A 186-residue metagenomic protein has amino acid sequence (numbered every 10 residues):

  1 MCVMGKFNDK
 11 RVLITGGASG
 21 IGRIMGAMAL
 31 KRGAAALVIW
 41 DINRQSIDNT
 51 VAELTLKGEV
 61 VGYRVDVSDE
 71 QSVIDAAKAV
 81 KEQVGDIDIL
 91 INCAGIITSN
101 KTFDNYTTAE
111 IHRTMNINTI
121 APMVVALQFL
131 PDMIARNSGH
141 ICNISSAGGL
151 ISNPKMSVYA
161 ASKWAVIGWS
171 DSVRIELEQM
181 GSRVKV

Functional and structural regions predicted by a protein language model:
G5-V38: Canonical Rossmann dinucleotide-binding motif of NAD(H)/NADP(H)-dependent dehydrogenases/reductases, specifically
A34-N49: Conserved glycine-rich Rossmann-like NAD(P)H-binding loop of the short-chain dehydrogenase/reductase
R44-Q45, R64-D75, T108: The beta1-alpha1 cofactor-binding region of Rossmann-like NAD(H)/NADP(H)-dependent oxidoreductases
K101-F103, T107-H112: Substrate-binding pocket helix/loop in short-chain dehydrogenase/reductase
D104, N153-S157: Active-site loop immediately N-terminal to the catalytic Tyr-X3-Lys motif of short-chain dehydrogenase/reductase
A126, S162: Active-site helix of classical SDR
S146: Residue(s) in the substrate-gating loop at a strand-loop-helix junction that position the organic substrate next
